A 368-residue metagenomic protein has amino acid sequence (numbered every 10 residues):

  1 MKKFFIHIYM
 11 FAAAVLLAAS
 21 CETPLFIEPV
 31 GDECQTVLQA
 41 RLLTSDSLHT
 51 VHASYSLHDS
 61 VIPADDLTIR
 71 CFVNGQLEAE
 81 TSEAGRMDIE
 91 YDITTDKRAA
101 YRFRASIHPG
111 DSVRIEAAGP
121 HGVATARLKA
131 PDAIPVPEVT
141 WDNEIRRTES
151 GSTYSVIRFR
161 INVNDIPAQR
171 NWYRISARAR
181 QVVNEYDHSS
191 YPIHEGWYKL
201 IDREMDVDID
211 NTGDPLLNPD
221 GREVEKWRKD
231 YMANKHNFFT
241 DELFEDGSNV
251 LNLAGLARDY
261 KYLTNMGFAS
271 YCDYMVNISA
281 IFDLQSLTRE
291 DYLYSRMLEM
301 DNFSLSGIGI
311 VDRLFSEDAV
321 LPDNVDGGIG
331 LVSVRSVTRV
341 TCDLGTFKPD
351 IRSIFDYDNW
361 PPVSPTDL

Functional and structural regions predicted by a protein language model:
K2-Y9: Bacterial N-terminal signal peptides that target proteins for export
A18-S20: C-terminal motif of bacterial Sec signal peptides marking the signal peptidase cleavage site
E22-L368: A sequence/structural signal for flexible, mid-protein segments enriched in small/helix-disrupting residues
